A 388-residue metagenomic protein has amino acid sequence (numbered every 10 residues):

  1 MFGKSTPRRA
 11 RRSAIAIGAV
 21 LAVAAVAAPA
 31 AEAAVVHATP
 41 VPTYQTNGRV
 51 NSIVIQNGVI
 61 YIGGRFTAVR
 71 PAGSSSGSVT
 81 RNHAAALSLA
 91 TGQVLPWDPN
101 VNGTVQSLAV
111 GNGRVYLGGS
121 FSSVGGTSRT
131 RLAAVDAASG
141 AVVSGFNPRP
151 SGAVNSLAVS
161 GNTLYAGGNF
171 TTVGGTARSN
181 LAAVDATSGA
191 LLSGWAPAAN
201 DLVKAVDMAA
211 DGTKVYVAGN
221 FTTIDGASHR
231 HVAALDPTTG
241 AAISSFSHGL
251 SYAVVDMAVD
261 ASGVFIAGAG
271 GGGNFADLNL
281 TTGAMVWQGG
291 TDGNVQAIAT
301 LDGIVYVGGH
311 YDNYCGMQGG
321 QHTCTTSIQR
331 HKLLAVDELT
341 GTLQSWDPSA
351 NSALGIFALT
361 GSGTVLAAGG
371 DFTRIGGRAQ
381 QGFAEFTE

Functional and structural regions predicted by a protein language model:
F2-K4, R9-A16, L21-E388: Extracytoplasmic surface signature
